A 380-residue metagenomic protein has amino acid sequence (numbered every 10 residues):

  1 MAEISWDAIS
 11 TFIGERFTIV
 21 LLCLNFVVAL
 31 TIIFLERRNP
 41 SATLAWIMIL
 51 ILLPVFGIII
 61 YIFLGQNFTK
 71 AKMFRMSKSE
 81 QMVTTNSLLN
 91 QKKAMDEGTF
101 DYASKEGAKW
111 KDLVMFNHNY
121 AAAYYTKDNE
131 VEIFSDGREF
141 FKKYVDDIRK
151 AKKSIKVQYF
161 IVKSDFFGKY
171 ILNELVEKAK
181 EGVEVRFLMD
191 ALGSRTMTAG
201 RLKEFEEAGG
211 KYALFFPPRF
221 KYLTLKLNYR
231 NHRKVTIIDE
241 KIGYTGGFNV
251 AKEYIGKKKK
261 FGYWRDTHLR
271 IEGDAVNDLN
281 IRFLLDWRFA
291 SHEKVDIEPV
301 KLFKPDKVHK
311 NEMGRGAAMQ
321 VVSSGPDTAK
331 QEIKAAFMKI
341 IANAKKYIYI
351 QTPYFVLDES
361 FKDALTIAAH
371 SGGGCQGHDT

Functional and structural regions predicted by a protein language model:
M1-A335, K339, N343, D363 (+1 more regions): N-terminal localization/anchoring segments of enzymes in phospholipid and broader phosphate metabolism
F187, I350, G377-D379: Structural beta-sheet core signal
P353-G373, T380: Helical hairpin unit composed of two closely spaced alpha helices linked by a short loop
